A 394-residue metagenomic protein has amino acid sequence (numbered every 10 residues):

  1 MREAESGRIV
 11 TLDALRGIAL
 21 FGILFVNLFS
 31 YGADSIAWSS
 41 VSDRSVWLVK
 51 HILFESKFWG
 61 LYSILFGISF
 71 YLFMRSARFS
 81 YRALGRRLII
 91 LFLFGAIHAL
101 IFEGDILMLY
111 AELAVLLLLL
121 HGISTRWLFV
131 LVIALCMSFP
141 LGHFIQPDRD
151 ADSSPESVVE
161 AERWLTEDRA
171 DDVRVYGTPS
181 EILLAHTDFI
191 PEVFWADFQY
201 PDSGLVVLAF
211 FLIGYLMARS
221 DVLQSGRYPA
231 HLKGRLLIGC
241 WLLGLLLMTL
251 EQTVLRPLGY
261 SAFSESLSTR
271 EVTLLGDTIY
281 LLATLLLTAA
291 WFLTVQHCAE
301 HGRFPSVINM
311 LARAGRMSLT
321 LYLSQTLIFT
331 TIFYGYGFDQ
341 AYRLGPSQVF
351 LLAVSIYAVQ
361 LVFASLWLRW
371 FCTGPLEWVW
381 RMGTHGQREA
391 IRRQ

Functional and structural regions predicted by a protein language model:
M1-F66, F70-F73: N-terminal signal-anchor module of multipass membrane proteins
G7-L15, A19, L236-L237, C298-I328 (+2 more regions): Functional transmembrane helices that form membrane-embedded active or gating regions
G32, I36, I68-Q146: Internal alpha-helical transmembrane segments
S40, V254-L274, P305: Membrane-interface interhelical connector segments
R44-F58, P191-P201, L267-A283: Short aromatic-rich membrane-water interface segments that cap or initiate transmembrane helices in multi-pass membrane
G60-R75, M108-L119, D202-S225, A283-G302: Specific transmembrane alpha-helix
A134-Y215: Long hydrophobic alpha-helical segments that form multi-pass transmembrane helix bundles in integral membrane proteins
G302-F304, L344-Q394: C-terminal "closing" transmembrane helix and its immediate cytosolic amphipathic cap in multi-pass membrane proteins
